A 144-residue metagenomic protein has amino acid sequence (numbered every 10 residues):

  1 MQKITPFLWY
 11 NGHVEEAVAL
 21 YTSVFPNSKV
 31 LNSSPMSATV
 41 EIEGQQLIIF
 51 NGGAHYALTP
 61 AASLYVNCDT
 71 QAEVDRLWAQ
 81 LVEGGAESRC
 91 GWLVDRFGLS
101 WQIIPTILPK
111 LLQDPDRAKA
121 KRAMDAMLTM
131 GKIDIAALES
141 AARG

Functional and structural regions predicted by a protein language model:
M1-A19, V24-N32, S63-L64, I107-G144: N-terminal beta-strand motif that seeds the catalytic metal site of vicinal oxygen chelate
I4-N11, S37-E41, Y56-Q80, G85-C90: Vicinal oxygen chelate
P6, Y21, V40, L81 (+2 more regions): Terminal peptide-recognition signature
E16, I48, D95: Short, electropositive, low-hydrophobicity segments enriched in small/polar residues
S28-T59, Q102-P105: Conserved short beta-strand elements that form part of the metal-binding/catalytic scaffold of enzyme active sites
Q45, L99, I133: Conserved Rossmann-like nucleotide-cofactor binding loop
R76-V82, E87-W92, R96-L112: Conserved, surface-exposed functional patches that form binding/active-site neighborhoods
